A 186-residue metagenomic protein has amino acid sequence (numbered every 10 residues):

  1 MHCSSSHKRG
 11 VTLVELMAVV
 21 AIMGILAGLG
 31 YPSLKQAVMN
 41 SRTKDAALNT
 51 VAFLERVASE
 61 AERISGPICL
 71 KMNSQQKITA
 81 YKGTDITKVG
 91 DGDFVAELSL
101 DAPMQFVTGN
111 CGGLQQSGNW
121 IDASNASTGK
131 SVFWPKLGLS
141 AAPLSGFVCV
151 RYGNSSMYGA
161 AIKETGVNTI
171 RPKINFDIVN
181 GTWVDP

Functional and structural regions predicted by a protein language model:
M1-K35: N-terminal single-pass transmembrane signal-anchor helix
H2-C3, L29-N40, L48, S59 (+3 more regions): N-terminal helix-rich module
V11, D45-A47: A generic structural signal for short
V20, K44, V51: Conserved catalytic core of two-component sensor histidine kinases
A52-R56: Phosphate-interacting basic helix/loop segments used at nucleotide- and nucleic-acid interfaces
